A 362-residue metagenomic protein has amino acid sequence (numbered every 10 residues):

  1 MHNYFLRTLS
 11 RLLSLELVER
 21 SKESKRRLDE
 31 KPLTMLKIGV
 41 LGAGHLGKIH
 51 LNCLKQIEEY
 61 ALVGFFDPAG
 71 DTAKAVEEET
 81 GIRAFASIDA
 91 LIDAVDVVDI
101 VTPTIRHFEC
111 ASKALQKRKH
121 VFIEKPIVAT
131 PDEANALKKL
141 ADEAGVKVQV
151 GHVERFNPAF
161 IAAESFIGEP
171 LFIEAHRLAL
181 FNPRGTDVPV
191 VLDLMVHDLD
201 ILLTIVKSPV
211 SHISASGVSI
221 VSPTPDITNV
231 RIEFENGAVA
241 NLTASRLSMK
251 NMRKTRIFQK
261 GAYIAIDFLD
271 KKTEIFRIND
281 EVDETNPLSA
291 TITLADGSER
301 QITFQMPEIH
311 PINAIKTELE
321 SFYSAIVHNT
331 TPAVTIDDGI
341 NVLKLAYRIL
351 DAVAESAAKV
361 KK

Functional and structural regions predicted by a protein language model:
F5-L9, P32-E79, L202, K362: N-terminal Rossmann-like dinucleotide-binding module
H50, T80-K138: Beta-loop-alpha module in the N-terminal Rossmann-like domain of NAD(P)-dependent dehydrogenases, especially those
A86, I123-E124, V148-V150, E174-A175 (+1 more regions): Hydrophobic residues in well-ordered beta-strands that form the structural core
A90, V97-I100, T317-K362: C-terminal helix-rich "cap/oligomerization" subdomain common to oxidoreductases
V128-G185: A contiguous active-site-proximal alpha/beta segment in oxidoreductase catalytic domains
G151-P158, F181-H212, P225-D226, G339: Mid-domain beta-loop-alpha active-site segment that forms a flexible, acidic cofactor/metal-binding surface
L199-I278, E308-T330: Contiguous beta-strand/loop segments that form the cofactor/metal-binding neighborhood of enzyme cores
